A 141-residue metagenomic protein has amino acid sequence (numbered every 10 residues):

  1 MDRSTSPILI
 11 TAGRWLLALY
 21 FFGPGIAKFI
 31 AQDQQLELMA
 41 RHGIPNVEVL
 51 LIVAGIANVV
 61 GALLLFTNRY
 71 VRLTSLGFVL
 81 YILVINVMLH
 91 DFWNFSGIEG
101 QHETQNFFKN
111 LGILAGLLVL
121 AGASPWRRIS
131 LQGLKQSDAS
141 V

Functional and structural regions predicted by a protein language model:
M1-I30, L50-V60, F66-V141: Extended, low-polarity transmembrane helix blocks
R14, Q32-P45: Short juxtamembrane and helix-loop transition motifs at transmembrane-helix boundaries in membrane proteins
